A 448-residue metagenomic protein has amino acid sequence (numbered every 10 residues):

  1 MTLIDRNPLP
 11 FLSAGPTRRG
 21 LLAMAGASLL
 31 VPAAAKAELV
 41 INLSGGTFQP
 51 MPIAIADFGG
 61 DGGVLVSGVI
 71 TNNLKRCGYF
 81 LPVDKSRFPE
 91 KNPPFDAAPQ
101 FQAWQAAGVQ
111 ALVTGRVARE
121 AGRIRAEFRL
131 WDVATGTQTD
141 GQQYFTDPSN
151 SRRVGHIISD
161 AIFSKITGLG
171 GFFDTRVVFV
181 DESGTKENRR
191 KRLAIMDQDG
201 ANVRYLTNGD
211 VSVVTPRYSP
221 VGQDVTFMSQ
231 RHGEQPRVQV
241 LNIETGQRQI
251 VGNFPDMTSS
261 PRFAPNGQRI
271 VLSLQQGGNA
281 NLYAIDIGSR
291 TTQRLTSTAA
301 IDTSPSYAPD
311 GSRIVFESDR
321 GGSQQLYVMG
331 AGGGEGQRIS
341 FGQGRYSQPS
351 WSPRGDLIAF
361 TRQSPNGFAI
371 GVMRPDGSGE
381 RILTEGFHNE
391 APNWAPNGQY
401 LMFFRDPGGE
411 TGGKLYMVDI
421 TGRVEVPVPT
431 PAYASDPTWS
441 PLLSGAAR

Functional and structural regions predicted by a protein language model:
M1-P32: N-terminal secretory signal peptides
L39, T71, F95-A161: Amphipathic beta-strand/beta-sheet edge segments enriched in Tyr/Trp
N42-Q102, V113-V117: Short beta-strand->alpha-helix linker/helix-N-cap micro-motif that forms a surface specificity/interaction loop
E187-A194, E234-Q239, N279-Y283, S323-Y327 (+2 more regions): Structural motif
M196-S212, L241-S259, I285-T303, M329-R345 (+3 more regions): Multi-bladed beta-propeller domains
P220-V221, P265-N266, P309-D310, P353-R354 (+2 more regions): Residue-level detector of Asp-centered blade-edge/turn motifs that repeat once per structural unit in beta-propeller
